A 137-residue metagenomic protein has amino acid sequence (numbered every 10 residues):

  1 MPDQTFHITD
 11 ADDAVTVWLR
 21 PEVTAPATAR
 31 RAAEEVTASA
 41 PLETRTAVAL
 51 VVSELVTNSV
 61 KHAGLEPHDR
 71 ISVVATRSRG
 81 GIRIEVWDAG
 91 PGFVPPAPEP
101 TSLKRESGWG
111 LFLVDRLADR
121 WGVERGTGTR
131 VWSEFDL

Functional and structural regions predicted by a protein language model:
M1-T16, V60-L137: Conserved beta-strand-loop-beta-strand hairpin that lines the nucleotide-binding pocket of ATP/GTP-utilizing enzymes
D3-R31, E35: Short beta-to-alpha transition helix within the HATPase_c
W18-P21, A40, E106: Pocket-edge positions in alpha/beta enzyme catalytic cores
V23, A27, E54, A97: Solvent-exposed, flexible loop/coil residues
V23-P26, R45, A49, L111: Short, structured helix-loop boundary elements
R30-S53: Conserved short strand/loop->alpha-helix "switch" segment adjacent to the catalytic nucleotide/phosphoryl-transfer site
